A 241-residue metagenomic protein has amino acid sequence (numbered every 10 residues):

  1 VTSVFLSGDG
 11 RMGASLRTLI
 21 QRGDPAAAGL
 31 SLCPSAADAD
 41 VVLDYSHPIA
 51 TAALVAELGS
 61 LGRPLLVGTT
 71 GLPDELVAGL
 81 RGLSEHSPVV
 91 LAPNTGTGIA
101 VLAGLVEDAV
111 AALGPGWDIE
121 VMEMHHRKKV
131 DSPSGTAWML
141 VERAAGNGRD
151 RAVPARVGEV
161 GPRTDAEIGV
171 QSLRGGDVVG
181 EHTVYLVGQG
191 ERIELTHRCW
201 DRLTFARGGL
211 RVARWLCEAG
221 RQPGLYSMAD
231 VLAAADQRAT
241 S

Functional and structural regions predicted by a protein language model:
V1-V4: Extreme N-terminal starter segment of soluble prokaryotic enzymes
L6-S7, R11-A37, I49, G116-T240: C-terminal substrate-binding/catalytic lobe of Rossmann-fold NAD(P)-dependent oxidoreductases
S7-D9, Y45, T70: Structural motif
G10-M12, G96-V101: Gly/Ser/Thr-rich loops at beta-strand to alpha-helix junctions that form or flank small-molecule/cofactor-binding
A36-A53, G59, R63-G68: Rossmann-like NAD(P)-binding element
A50, V55-A56, T69-V90, A100 (+1 more regions): Rossmann-fold NAD(P)-binding glycine/threonine-rich loop
P64, G79-G96, G114-I119: Rossmann-fold dehydrogenase core element
T70-L72, N94-G96, M124-R127: Short, ordered loop/turn segments at secondary-structure junctions
